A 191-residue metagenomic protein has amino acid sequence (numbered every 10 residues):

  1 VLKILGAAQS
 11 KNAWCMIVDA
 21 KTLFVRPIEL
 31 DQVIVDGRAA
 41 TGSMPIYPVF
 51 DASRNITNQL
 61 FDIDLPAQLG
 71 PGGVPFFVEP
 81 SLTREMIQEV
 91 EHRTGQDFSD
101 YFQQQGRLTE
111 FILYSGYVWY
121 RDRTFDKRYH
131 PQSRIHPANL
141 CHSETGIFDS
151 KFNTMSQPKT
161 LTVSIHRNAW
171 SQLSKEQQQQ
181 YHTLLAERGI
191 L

Functional and structural regions predicted by a protein language model:
V1-A13: A conserved donor-nucleotide-binding helix/loop in the catalytic core of Leloir-type glycosyltransferases
V1-I4, K21, R107-I112: Conserved glycosyltransferase catalytic-site signature
N12-V25: Short beta-strand-to-loop acidic/aromatic patch adjacent to the donor-nucleotide binding site
T22, V118, R167-A169: Short, flexible loop/turn elements at secondary-structure junctions
T22-N58: Conserved donor-nucleotide/metal-binding helix-loop-beta segment in metal-dependent transferases, i.e., the alpha-helix
F50-F76: Glycine-rich FAD cofactor-binding loop and adjacent beta-loop-alpha segment at the N-terminus of flavoprotein
P66-T154: Catalytic core and acceptor-binding pocket of nucleotide-sugar-dependent glycosyltransferases
P137-L191: Long, low-complexity C-terminal extensions of enzymes
